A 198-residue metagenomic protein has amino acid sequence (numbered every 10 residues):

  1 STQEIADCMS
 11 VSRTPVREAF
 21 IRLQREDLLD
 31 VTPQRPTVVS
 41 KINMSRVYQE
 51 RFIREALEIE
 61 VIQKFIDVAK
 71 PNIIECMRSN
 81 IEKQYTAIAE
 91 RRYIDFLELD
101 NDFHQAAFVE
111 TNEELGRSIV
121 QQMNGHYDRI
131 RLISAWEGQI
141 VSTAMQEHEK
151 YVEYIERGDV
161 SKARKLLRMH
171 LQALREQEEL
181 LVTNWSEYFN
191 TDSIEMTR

Functional and structural regions predicted by a protein language model:
S1-D67, I73, E179-R198: Short linear motifs at protein or domain termini
M44, E58-I59, I81-E82, D100-H104 (+1 more regions): Residue-level signal for cytosolic alpha-helical hairpin/rod architecture
V47-E50, M77, F96, D100 (+5 more regions): Hydrophobic packing residues in well-ordered alpha-helices of helical domains and bundles
I53-V68, N101-G138, Q177-E178: Hydrophobic, amphipathic alpha-helical faces that serve as interaction scaffolds
R78-Y85, E90, G125, L132-R198: C-terminal all-alpha effector/ligand-binding and dimerization domain of prokaryotic HTH-type transcriptional repressors
